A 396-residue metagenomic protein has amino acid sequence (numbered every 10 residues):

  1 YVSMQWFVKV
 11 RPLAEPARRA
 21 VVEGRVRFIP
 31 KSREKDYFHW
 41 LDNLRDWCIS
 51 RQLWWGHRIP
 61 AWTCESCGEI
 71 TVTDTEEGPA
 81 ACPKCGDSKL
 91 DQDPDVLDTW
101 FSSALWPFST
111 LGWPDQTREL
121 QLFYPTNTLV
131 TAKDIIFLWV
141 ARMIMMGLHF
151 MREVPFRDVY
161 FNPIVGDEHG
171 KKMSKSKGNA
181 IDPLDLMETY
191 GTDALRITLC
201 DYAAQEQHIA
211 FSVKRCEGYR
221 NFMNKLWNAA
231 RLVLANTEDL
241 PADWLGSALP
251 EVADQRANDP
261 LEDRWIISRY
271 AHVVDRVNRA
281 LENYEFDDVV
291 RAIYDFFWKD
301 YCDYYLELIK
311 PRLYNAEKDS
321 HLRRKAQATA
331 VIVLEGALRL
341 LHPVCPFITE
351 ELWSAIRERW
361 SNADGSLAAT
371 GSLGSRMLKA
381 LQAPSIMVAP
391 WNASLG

Functional and structural regions predicted by a protein language model:
Y1-L240, I266-I309, L313-Y314, A328-L341: Structured secondary-structure scaffolds
A80, L90, D167, C200 (+2 more regions): Acidic, turn-prone loop/beta-hairpin segments
